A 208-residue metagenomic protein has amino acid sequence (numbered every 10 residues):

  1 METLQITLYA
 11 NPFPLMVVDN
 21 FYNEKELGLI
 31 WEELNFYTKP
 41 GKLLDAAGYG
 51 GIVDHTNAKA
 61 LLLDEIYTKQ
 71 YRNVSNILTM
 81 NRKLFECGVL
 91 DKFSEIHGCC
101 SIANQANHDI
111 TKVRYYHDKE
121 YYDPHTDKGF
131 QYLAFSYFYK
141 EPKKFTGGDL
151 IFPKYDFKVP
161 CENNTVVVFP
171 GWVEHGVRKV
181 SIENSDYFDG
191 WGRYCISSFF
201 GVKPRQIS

Functional and structural regions predicted by a protein language model:
M1-C99: Non-heme Fe(II)/2-oxoglutarate
Y22, L34, F138, F200-V202: Short beta-strand segments enriched in hydrophobic/aromatic residues within well-folded beta-rich domains
D91-T111, T146: A short coil-to-beta-strand element that immediately follows conserved catalytic motifs
S101-Q105, D123-K128: Short, conserved, surface-exposed binding loops centered on an aromatic residue
K112-D127: Conserved short histidine dyad/triad with adjacent acidic residue
D118-E120, Y139-K144: Short, charged/polar surface micro-motifs in flexible loops or helix N-caps
F130, E141, F145-S208: Catalytic core of Fe(II)/2-oxoglutarate
A134-F135: Eukaryotic charged/polar low-complexity linker/IDR segments
